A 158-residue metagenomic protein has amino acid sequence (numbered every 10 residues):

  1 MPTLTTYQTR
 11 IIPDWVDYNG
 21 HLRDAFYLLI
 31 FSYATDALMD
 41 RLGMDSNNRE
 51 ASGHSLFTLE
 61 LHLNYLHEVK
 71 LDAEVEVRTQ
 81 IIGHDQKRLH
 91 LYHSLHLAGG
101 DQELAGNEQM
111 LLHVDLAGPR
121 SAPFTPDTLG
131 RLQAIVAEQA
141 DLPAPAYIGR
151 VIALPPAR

Functional and structural regions predicted by a protein language model:
M1-A37, R41, A134-I135, P145-R158: Catalytic strand-loop segment that frames the active site of acyl-thioester-processing enzymes
T3-Y7, T58, K70-E74, I82-R158: HotDog/MaoC-like acyl-thioester-processing domains
T9-I11, Y65, H113: Hydrophobic residues in beta-strands and at strand termini
V16, G20, H54, S121-T125: Alpha-helix initiation/capping motif
V16, L61, E108: Generic anion/oxyanion-binding catalytic loop in active/binding sites
G20, F26-E68: N-terminal first-folded block
